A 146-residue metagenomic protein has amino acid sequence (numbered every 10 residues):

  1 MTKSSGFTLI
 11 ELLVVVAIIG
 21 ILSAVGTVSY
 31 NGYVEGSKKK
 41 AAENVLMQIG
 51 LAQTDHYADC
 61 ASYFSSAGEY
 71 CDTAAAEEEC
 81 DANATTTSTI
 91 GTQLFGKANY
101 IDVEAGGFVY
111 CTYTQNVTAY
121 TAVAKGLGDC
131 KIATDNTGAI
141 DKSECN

Functional and structural regions predicted by a protein language model:
M1, F7, Q53, T85-T86 (+1 more regions): Intrinsically disordered/low-complexity terminal segments and short unstructured peptides
M1, G36-K38, V123: Generic N-terminal leader/processing signal
T2-Y30, V34: N-terminal single-pass transmembrane signal-anchor helix
T8-L12, I21, G50, Q93 (+1 more regions): Acidic/proline-rich low-complexity IDRs
E35-S62: Membrane-proximal N-terminal amphipathic helix
A58-N146: Periplasmic/extracellular, small/polar-rich flexible segments of pilin-like filament-forming proteins
